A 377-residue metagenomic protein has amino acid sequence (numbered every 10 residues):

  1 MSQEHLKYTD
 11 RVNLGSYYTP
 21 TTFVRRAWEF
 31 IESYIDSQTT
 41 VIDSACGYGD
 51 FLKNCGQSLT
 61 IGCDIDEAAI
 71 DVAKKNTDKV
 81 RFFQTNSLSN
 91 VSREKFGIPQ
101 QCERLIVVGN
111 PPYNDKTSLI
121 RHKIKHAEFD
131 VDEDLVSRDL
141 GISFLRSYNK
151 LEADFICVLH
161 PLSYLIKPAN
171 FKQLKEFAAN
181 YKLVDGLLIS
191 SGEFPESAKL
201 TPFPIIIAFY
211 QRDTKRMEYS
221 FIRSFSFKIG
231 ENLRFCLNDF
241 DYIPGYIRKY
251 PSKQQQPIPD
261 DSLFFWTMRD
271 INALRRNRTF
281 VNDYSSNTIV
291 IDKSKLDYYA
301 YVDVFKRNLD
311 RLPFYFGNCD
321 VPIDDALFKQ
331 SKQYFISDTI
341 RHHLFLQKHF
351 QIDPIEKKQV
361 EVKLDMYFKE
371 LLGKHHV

Functional and structural regions predicted by a protein language model:
M1-K74, N86, R341-V377: Class I S-adenosyl-L-methionine
P20, S197-T201: Extended accessory and catalytic-adjacent subdomains in large enzymes
A27-F30, Y34, V41-C55, G62-D66 (+3 more regions): Conserved proline-anchored active-site loop of SAM-dependent methyltransferases that bridges a beta-strand
F51, N114-K116, S163-I166, C236 (+3 more regions): Short acidic, S/G/P-rich loop/turn micro-motifs used as interaction or catalytic elements
C55-S58, K74-D78, P99, K150 (+1 more regions): Short, surface-exposed basic-aromatic patches at helix termini and helix-loop junctions that form
V136-E193, A208: Conserved Class I SAM-dependent methyltransferase catalytic core
T201-P259: Flexible, glycine-/basic-rich loop-and-beta segments that form/coincide with the SAM-dependent methyltransferase
P259-V377: C-terminal target-recognition/interaction regions appended to catalytic cores
